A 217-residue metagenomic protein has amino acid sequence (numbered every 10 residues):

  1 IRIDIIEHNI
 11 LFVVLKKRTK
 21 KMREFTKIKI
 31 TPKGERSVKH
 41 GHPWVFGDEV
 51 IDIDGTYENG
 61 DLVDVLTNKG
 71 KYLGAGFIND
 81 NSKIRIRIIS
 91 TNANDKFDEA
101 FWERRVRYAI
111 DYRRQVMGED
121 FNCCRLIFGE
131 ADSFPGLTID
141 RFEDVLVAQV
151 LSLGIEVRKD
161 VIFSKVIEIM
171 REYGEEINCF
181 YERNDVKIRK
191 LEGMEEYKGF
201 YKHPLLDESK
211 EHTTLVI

Functional and structural regions predicted by a protein language model:
I1-K21: Short, Lys/Arg-enriched N-terminal segments with co-localized hydrophobic residues within the first ~10-30 amino acids
I5, K21, F77-N79, E196 (+1 more regions): Polar low-complexity intrinsically disordered regions enriched in Ser/Thr and small residues
V14-L137, R141-E143, H212: Non-catalytic accessory regions of SAM-dependent methyltransferases
V63, V145-L146, N178-F180: Structural motif
E99, I155-K159, F163: Short, charged, low-complexity patches
G129-F134, T138-D140, D160-I217: Non-catalytic substrate-recognition/targeting regions of SAM-dependent transferases
E143-E156: A short interface-forming secondary-structure element
